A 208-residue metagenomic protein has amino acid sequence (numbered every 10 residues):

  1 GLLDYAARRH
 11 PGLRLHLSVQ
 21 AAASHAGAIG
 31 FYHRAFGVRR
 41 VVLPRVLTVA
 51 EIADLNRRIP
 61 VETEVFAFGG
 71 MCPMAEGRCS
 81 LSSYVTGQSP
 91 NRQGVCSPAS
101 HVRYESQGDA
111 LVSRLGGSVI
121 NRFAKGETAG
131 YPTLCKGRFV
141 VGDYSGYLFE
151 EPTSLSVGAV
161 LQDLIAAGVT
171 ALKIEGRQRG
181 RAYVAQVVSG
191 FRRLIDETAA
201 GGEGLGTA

Functional and structural regions predicted by a protein language model:
G1-A23, G27, V42-A171, Q178-A208: Active-site pocket-lining/capping segments in soluble small-molecule metabolic enzymes
H33-R34, I165: Non-catalytic positions within long, well-ordered alpha-helices that form the structural scaffold/packing of enzyme
